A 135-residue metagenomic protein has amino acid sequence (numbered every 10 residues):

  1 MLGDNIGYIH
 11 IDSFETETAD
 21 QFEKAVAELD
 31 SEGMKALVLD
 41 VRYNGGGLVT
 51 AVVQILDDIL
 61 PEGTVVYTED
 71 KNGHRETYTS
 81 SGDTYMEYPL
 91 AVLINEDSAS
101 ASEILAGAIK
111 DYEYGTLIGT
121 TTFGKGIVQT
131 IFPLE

Functional and structural regions predicted by a protein language model:
M1-E135: Cleft-lining beta-strand/loop regions that shape enzyme active-site pockets
